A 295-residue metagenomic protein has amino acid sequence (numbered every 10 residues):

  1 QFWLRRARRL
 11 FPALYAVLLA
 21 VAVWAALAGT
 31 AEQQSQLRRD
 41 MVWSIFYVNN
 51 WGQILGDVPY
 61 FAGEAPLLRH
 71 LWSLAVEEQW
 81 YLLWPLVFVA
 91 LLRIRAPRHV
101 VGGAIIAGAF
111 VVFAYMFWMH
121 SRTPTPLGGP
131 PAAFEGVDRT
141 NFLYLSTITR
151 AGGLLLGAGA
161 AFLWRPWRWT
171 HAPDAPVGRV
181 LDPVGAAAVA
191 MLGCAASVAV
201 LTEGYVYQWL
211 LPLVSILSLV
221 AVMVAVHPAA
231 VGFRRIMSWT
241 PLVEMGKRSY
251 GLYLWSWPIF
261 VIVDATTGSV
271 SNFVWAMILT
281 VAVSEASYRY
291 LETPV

Functional and structural regions predicted by a protein language model:
Q1-V295: Membrane-interface helix/loop caps of multi-pass membrane proteins
